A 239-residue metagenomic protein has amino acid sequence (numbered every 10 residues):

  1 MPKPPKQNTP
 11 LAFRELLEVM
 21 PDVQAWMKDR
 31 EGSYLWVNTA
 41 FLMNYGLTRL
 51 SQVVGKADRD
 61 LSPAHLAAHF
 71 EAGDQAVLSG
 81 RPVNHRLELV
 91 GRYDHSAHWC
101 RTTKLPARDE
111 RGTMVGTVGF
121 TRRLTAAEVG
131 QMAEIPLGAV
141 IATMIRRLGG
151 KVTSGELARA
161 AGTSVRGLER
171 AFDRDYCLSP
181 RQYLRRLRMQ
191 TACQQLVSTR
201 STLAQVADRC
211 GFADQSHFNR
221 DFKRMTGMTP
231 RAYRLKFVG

Functional and structural regions predicted by a protein language model:
A12-F13, S62-G91: Terminal output helix/cap of sensory domains in signal transduction proteins
A25, S33-L35: Conserved hydrophobic beta-strand signature of PAS-family and PAS-like sensory domains
V37-F41: N-terminal capping loop/helix in small sensory signaling domains highlighted by a polar->aromatic N-x2-3-F motif
Q52-H65: PAS-family sensory/regulatory domains
P106-A139: Sensory coupling linkers of modular signal transduction proteins
V140-T153, F172, C193-T202, F222 (+1 more regions): Basic, amphipathic alpha-helical hairpins
G155-L184, R209-T229: Basic/polar phosphate-binding segments, predominantly the helix-turn-helix DNA-binding elements of transcriptional
D175-A213, K236-G239: Terminal helix-turn-helix DNA-binding modules in bacterial transcription factors
